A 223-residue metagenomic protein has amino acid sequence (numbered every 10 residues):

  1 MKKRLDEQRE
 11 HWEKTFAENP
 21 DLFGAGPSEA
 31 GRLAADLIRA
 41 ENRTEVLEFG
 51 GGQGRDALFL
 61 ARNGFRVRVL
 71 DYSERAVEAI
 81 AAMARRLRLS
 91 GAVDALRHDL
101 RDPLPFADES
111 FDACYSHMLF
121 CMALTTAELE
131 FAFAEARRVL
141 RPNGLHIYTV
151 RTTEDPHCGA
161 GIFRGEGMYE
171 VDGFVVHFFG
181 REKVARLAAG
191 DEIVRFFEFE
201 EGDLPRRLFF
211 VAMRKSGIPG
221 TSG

Functional and structural regions predicted by a protein language model:
M1-E41, V46-L47, G52-D102, F131 (+1 more regions): Class I (Rossmann-like) S-adenosyl-L-methionine-dependent methyltransferase catalytic domain, capturing the SAM-binding
R101-C114: A short acidic, Gly/Pro-enriched loop at the edge of an enzyme's catalytic core that lines a small-molecule cofactor
D102, C121-M122: Active-site micro-motifs of SAM-dependent methyltransferase domains
S116-L119: A short beta-strand submotif of the Rossmann-like class I SAM-dependent methyltransferase core that lines
M122-A123, D155: Short glycine-rich, flexible loops that bind phosphorylated cofactors or substrates
A123-E135: A short, conserved alpha-helix within the catalytic core of class I
L140-H146: Short glycine-dipeptide loop
